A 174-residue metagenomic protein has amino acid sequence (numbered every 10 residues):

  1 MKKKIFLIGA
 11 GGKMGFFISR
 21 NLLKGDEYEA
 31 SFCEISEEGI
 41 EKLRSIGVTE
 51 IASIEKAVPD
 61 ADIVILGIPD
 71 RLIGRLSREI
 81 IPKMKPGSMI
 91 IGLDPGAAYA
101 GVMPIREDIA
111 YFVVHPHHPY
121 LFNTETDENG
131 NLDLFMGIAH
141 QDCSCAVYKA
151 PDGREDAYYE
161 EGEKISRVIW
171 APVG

Functional and structural regions predicted by a protein language model:
M1-I46: NAD(P)+-binding Rossmann beta1-loop-alpha1 motif at the extreme N-terminus of oxidoreductases
K4-G9, D62-L66, D142-K149: Short glycine-rich or small-residue beta-strand-to-loop segments that form or flank ligand, phosphate, metal/Fe-S
A10, E34-I35, I68, L93-P95 (+1 more regions): Fold-independent oxyanion-binding glycine-rich loops and adjacent beta-strand/coil segments at enzyme active sites
G12-I18, I73-L76, F122-N123: Short glycine/serine/threonine-rich phosphate/pyrophosphate-binding segments that cradle anionic phosphate groups
E29-E34, E50, I90-L93: Short, hydrophobic beta-strand segments that form beta-sheet elements in well-ordered domains
V48-I54: Conserved SAM-binding strand-loop segment of SAM-dependent methyltransferases
I54, V58-V102: Rossmann-fold NAD(P) dinucleotide-binding segment
L93-G174: Rossmann-fold dinucleotide-binding core
